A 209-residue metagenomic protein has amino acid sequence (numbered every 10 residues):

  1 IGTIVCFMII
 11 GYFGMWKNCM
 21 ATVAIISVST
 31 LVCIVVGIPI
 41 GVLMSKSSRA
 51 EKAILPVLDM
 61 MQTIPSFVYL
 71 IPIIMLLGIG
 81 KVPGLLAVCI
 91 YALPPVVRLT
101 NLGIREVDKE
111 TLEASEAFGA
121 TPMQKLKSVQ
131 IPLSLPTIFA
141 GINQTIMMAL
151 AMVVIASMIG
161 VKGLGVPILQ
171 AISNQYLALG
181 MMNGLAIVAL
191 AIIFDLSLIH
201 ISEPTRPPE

Functional and structural regions predicted by a protein language model:
G2-I9: Hydrophobic mid-bilayer segments of alpha-helices in multi-pass membrane transport proteins, especially secondary
G11-I73, L99-L102: Cytoplasmic-entry segments and transmembrane alpha-helices of multi-pass inner-membrane transporters
W16, A50-I54, V82, L86-C89 (+6 more regions): Alpha-helical membrane-protein architecture signal
S27, L31-P39, V68-P72, L85 (+4 more regions): Hydrophobic alpha-helical segments of membrane proteins
L70, L164-I199: Hydrophobic alpha-helical transmembrane segments of polytopic membrane proteins
I90, P122-A156, A178, M182 (+1 more regions): Transmembrane alpha-helices
V96-G141: Short cytoplasmic-facing helical segments at TM-TM junctions of multi-pass membrane proteins
I199-E209: Single conserved hydrophobic/aromatic residue that forms the stacking wall/gate of nucleotide- or nucleobase-binding
